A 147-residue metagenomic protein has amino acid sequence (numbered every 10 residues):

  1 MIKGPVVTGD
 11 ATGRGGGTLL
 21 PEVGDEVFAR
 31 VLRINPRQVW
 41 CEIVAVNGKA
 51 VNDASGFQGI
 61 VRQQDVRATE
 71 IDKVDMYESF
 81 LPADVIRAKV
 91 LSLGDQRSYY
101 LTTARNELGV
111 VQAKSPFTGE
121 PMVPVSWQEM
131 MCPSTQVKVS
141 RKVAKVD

Functional and structural regions predicted by a protein language model:
M1-D147: Single-stranded RNA-binding regions, centering on S1/OB-family and related RNA-binding modules
